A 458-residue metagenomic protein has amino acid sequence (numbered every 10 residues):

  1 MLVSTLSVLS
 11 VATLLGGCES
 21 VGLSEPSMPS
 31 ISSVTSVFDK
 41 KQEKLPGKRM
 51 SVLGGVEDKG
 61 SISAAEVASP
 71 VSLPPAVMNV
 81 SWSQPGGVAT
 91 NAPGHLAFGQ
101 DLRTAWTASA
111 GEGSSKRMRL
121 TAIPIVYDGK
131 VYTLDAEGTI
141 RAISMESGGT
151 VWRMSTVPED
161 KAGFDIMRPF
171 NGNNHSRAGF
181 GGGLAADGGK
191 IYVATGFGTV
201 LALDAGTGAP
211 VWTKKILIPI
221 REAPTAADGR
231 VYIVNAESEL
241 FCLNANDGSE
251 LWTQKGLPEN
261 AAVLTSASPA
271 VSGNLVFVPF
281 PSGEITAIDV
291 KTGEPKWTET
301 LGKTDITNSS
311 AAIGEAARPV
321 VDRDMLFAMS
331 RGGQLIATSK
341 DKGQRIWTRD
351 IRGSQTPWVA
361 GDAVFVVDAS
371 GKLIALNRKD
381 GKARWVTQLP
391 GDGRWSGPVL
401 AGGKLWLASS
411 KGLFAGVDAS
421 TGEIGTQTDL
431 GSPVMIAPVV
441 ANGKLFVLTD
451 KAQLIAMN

Functional and structural regions predicted by a protein language model:
L14-G17: C-terminal motif of bacterial Sec signal peptides marking the signal peptidase cleavage site
E19-G22: Bacterial signal peptide processing site
P26, W106-I125, R153-A185, W212-A227 (+5 more regions): Extracytoplasmic beta-rich repeat domains
E43-I62, S69-A105: Blade/loop signatures of beta-propeller domains
D135, T195-G196, N235-A236, F280-P281 (+4 more regions): Structural signature of WD-repeat beta-propellers
R141, L201, F241, T286 (+4 more regions): WD40 beta-propeller blade core
S144-S147, D204-T207, N244-G248, V290-G293 (+3 more regions): Short loop/turn segments that connect beta-strands within beta-propeller blades
